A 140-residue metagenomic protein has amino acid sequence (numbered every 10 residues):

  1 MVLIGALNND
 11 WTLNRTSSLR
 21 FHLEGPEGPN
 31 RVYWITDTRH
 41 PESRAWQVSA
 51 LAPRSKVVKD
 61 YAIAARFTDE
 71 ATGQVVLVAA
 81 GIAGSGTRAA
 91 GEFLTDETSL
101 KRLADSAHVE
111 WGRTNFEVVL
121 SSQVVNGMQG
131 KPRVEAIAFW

Functional and structural regions predicted by a protein language model:
M1-W140: Solvent-exposed alpha-helical segments and adjacent loops that form catalytic or protein-interaction surfaces
